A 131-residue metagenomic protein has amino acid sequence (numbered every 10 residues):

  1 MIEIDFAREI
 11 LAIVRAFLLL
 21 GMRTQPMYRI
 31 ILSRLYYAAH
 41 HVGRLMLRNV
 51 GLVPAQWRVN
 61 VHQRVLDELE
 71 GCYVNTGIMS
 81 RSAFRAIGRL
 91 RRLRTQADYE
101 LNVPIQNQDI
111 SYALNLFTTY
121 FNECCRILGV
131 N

Functional and structural regions predicted by a protein language model:
M1-N131: Terminal alpha-helical segments
